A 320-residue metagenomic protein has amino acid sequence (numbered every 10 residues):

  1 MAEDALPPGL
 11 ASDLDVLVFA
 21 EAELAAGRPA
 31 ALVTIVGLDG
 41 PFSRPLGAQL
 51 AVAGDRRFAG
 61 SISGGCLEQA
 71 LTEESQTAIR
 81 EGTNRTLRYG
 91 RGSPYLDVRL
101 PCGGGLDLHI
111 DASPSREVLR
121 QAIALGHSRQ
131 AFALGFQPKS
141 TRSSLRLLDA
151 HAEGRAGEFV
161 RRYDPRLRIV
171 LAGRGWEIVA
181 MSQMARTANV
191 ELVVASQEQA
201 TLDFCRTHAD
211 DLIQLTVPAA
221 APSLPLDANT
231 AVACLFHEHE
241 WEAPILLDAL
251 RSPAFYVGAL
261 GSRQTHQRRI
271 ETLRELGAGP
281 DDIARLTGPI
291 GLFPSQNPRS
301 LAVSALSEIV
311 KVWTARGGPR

Functional and structural regions predicted by a protein language model:
M1-I213, D227-T230, T265, E308-R320: Segments forming oxygen-rich coordination pockets for charged ligands
L38, H237-E240, S262-T265: Short glycine-rich anion-binding loops that position phosphate/pyrophosphate groups of nucleotides and phosphorylated
S182-M184, R206-T207, P244-L247, I270-T272: Short amphipathic alpha-helical segments
P218-A228: Short amphipathic alpha-helix with an adjacent loop that forms part of the alpha/beta core around
W241-A254: Rossmann-fold NAD(P) dinucleotide-binding segment
A254-F255, A259-R320: Adenosine-phosphate binding glycine-rich loop
